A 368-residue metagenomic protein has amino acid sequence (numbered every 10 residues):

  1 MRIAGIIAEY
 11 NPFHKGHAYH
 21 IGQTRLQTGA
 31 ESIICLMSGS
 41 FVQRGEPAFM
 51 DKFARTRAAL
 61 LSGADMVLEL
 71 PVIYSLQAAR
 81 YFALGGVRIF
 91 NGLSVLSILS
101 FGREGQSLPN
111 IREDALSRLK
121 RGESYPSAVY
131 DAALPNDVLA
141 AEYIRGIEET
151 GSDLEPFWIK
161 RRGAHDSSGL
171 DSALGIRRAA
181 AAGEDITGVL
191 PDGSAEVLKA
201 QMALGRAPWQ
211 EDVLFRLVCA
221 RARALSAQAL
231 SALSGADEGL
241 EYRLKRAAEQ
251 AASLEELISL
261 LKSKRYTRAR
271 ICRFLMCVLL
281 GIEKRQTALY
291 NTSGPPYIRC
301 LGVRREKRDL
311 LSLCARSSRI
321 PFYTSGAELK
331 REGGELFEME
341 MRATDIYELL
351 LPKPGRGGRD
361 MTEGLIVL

Functional and structural regions predicted by a protein language model:
M1-R55: N-terminal catalytic cores of NTP/NDP-binding nucleotidyl/phosphoryl-transfer enzymes
I3, S38-G39, D65, E69 (+1 more regions): Generic signal for short, ordered secondary-structure residues within or immediately flanking folded domains
T24, R55-A58, A140-R145: Structured alpha-helical segments in the cores of large, soluble enzyme domains
R25-L26, L60, N91-G92: Non-catalytic positions within long, well-ordered alpha-helices that form the structural scaffold/packing of enzyme
T28-A30, A64, V95-L96: Short, high-confidence coil segments that cap the C-terminus of an alpha-helix and link into the following beta-strand
T56-P71: A glycine-rich helix N-cap at a beta->alpha junction
E69-L368: Active-site cores that bind ATP or allylic diphosphates and position pyrophosphate for catalysis
